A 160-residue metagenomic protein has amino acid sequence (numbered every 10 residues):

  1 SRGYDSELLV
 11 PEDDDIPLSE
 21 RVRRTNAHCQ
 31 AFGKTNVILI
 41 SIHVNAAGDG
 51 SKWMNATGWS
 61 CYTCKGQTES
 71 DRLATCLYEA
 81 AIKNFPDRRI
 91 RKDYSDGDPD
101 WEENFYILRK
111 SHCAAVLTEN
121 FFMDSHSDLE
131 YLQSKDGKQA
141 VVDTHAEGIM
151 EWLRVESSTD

Functional and structural regions predicted by a protein language model:
S1-D160: Active-site-proximal helix/loop segments of hydrolytic enzymes
